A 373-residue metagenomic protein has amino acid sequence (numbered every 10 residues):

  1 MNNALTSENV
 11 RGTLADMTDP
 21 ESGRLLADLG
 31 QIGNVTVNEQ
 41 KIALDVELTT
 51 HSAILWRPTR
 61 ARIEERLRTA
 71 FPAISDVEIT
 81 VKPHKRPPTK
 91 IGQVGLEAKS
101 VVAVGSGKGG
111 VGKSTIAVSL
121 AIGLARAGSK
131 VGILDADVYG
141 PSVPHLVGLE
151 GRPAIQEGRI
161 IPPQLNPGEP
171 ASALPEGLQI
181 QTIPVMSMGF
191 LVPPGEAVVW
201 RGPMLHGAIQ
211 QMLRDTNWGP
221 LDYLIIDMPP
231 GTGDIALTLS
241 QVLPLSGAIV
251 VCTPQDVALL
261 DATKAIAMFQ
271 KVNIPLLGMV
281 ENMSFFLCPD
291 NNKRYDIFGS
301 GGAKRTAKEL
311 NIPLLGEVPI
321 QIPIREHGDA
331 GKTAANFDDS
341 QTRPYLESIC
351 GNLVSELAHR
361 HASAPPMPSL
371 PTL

Functional and structural regions predicted by a protein language model:
M1-G33, E65, T69: N-proximal, solvent-exposed amphipathic alpha-helical segments enriched in charged/polar residues
N2-N3, S7, L29, L48 (+4 more regions): C-terminal lobe/tail of nucleotide-utilizing enzymes
L14, I32, L67, A98 (+11 more regions): Residue-level signature of catalytic and energy-coupling elements of molecular machines, predominantly ATP/GTP-dependent
D28-Q31, N38-Q40, D45-G105, C350 (+2 more regions): Extreme N-terminal, non-catalytic leader segments that precede Walker-type/kinase nucleotide-binding cores
V101-V138, I266: Walker A/P-loop phosphate-binding motif and the immediately C-terminal alpha-helix
L124, S129-W200, H206: Phosphate-binding loop that captures ATP/GTP phosphates
M188-P203, Q210-A236: Switch II (G3) loop of P-loop NTPases
R214-N217, A236-V257: Inter-motif core of Ras-like GTPase G domains
